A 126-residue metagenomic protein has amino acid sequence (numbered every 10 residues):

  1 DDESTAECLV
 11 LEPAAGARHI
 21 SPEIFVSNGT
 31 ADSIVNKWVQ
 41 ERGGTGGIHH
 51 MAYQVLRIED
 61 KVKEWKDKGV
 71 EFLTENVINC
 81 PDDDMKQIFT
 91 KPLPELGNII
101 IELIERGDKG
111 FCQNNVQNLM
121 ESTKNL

Functional and structural regions predicted by a protein language model:
D1-L126: Glyoxalase I/VOC metalloenzyme domain signal
